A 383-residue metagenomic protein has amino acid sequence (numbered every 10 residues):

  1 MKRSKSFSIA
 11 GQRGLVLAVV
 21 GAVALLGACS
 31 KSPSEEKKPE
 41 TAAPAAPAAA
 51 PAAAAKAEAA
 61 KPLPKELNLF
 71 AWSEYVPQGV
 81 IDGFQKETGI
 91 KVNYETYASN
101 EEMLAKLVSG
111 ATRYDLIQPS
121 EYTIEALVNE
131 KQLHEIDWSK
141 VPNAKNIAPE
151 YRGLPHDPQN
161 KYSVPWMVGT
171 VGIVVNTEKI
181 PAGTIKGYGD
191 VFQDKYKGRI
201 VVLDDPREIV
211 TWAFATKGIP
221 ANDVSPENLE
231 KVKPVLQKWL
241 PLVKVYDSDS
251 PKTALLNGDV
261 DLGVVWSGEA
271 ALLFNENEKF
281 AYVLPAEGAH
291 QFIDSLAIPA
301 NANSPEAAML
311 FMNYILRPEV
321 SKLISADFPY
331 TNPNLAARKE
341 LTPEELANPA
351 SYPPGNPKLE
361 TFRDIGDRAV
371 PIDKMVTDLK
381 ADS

Functional and structural regions predicted by a protein language model:
C29-P39: Bacterial lipoprotein signal-peptidase II cleavage site
A53-A126, T253: Early extracytoplasmic/lumenal segment of secretory-pathway proteins
A71-P77, E102, R113, Q118-D259: Extracytoplasmic ligand-binding site segments that recognize negatively charged/polar headgroups
T123-A126, L256, L262-K279, P329: A ligand-binding cleft/hinge motif common to bilobed small-molecule-binding domains
G172-K179, A215-T216, I293-S304, L323-D327: A bilobed periplasmic-binding-protein/Venus flytrap-type ligand-binding module shared by bacterial periplasmic
L229-K238, F274-A300, L346: Periplasmic-binding protein-like
H290, P299-P357: Mature extracytoplasmic/periplasmic domains
L341-S383: Extracellular/periplasmic bilobal clamshell ligand-binding domains
